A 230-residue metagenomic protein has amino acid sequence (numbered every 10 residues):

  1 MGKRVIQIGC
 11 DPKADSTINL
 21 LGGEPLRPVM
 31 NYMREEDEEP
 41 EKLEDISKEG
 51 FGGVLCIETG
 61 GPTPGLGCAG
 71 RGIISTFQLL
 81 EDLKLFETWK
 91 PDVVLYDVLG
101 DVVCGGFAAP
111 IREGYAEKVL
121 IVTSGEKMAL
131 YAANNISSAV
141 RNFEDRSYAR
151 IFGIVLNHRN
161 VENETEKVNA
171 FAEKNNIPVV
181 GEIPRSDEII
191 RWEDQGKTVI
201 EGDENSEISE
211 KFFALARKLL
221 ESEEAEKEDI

Functional and structural regions predicted by a protein language model:
M1-T59: N-terminal phosphate/diphosphate-binding loop that engages ATP/GTP or pyrophosphate donors across diverse enzyme folds
D11-K13, H158-N160, S186: Residues in the short beta-alpha loop(s) of Rossmann-like NAD(P)-binding domains
I57, T76, D97, A133 (+2 more regions): Residue-level signature of catalytic and energy-coupling elements of molecular machines, predominantly ATP/GTP-dependent
G61-R71, K127: Flexible beta-alpha connector loops of hexameric P-loop NTPases
D82-V93, V98-E182, R191: Conserved catalytic-core segment of NTP-binding enzymes
I183, E188-T198, I230: Long, well-ordered amphipathic alpha-helical subdomains in the mid-to-C-terminal portions of large enzyme subunits
Q195-I208: C-terminal boundary of histidine-terminating zinc-finger modules
A216-K227: Short, hydrophobic alpha-helical segments
